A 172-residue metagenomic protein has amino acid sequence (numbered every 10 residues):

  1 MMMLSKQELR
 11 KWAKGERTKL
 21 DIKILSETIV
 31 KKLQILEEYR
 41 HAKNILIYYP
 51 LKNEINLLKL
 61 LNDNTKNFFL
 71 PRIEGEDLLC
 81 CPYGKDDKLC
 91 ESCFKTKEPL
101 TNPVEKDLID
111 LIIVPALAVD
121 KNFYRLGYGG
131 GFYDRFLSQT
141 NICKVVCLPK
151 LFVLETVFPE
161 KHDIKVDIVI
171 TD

Functional and structural regions predicted by a protein language model:
M2-E105: N-terminal active-site beta-alpha-beta segment that forms phosphate/nucleotide-binding and substrate-recognition loops
L79-D172: Conserved phosphate- and dinucleotide-binding cores of soluble alpha/beta proteins, encompassing both enzyme active
